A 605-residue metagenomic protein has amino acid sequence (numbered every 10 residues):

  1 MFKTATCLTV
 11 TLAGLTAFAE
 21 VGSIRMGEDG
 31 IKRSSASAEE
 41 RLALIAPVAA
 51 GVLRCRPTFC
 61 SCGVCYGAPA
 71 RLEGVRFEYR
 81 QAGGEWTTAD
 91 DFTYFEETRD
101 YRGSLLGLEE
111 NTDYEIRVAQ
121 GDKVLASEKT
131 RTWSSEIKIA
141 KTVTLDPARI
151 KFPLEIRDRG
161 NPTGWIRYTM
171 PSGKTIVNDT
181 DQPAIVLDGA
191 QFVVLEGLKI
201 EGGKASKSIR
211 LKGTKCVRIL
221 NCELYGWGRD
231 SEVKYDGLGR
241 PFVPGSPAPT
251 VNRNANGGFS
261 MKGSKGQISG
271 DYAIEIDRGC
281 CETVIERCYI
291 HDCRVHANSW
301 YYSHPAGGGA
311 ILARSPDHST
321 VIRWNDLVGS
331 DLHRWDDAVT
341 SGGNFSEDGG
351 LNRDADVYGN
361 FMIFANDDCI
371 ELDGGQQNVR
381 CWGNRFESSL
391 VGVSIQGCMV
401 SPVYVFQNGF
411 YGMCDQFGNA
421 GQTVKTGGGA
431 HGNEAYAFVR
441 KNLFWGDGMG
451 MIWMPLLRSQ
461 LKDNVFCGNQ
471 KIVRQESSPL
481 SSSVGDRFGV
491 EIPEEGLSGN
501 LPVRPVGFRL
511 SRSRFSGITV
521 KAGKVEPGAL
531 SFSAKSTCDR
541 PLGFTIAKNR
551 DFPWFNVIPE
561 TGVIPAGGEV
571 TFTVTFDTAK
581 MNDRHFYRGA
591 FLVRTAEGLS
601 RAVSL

Functional and structural regions predicted by a protein language model:
R76-N111: Recognizes extended acidic, P/S/T-rich segments that occur within or adjacent to Ig-like beta-sandwich modules
G107, A148-R167, I176-R218, D230 (+2 more regions): Extracellular beta-strand-rich solenoid/capping regions of secreted or surface-exposed proteins that bind or remodel
T180-I185, K204-R210, V233-D277, N298-D317 (+5 more regions): Extracellular beta-strand/beta-solenoid scaffold signature
Y404-P502: Predominantly extracellular beta-rich ligand-binding scaffolds that present long acidic/polar faces for carbohydrate
V503-G543, A596-L605: Long, low-complexity ectodomains and other extracytoplasmic segments of secretory-pathway proteins
V506-T519, T537-T575: Surface-exposed binding patches on compact interaction domains or structured appendages
R584-E597: A short beta-strand micro-motif common to beta-rich folds, especially ectodomain repeats
